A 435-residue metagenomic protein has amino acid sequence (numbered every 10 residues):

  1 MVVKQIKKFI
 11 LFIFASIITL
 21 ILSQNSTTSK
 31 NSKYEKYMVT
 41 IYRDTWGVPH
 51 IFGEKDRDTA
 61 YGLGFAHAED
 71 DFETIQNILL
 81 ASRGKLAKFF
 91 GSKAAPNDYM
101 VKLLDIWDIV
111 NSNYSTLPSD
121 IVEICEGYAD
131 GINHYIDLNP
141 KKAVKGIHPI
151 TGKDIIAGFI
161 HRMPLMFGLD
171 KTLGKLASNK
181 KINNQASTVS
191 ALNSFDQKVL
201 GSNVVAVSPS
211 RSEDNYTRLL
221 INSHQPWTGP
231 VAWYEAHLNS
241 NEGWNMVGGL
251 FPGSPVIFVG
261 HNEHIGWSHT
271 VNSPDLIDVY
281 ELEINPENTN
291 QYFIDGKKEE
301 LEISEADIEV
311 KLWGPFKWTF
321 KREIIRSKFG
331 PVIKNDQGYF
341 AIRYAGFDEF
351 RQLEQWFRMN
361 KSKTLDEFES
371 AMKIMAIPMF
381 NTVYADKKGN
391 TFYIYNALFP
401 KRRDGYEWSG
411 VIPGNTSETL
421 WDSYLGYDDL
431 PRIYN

Functional and structural regions predicted by a protein language model:
V2-I10: Bacterial N-terminal signal peptides that target proteins for export
A15-S23: Hydrophobic h-region of N-terminal signal peptides that target proteins for export in Gram-negative bacteria
S23, T28-S29: Boundary at the C-terminal end of the N-terminal hydrophobic targeting segment
N31-P230, H237-G243, V247-V256, H261 (+1 more regions): Substrate-recognition/specificity elements adjacent to catalytic centers across diverse enzyme folds
I41, Q352-I374: Alpha/propeptide regions of enzymes that mature by internal proteolysis
F52, A60-Y61, N215-Y216, W227-V231 (+9 more regions): Short helix/loop capping segments that flank catalytic or ligand/cofactor-binding pockets
M246, F251-G314: Compact, glycine/acidic-enriched structural inserts
I377-N435: Hydrophobic alpha-helical segments
